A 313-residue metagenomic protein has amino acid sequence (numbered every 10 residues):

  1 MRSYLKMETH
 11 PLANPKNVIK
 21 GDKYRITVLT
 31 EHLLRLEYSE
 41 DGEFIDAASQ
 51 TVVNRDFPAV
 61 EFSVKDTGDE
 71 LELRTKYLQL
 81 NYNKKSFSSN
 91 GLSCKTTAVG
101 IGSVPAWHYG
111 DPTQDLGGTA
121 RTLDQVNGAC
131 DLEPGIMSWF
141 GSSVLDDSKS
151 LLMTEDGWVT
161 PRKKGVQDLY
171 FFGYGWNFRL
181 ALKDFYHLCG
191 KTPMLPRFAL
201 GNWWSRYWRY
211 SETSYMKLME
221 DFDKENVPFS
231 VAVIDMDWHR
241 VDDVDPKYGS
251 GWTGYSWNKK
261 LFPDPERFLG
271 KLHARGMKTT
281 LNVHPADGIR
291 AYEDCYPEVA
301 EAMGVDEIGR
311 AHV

Functional and structural regions predicted by a protein language model:
R2-A13: Short, Gly/Pro- and small/polar-rich lid/capping loops
Y4, L29-G68: A low-complexity, Ser/Thr/Gly/Pro-enriched, surface-exposed linker/loop concept that marks segments flanking
R35-L36, E43-F44, S143-V144, L151-T154 (+4 more regions): Flexible loop/turn segments at secondary-structure boundaries
T51-L71, D111-L123, S250-F268, M303-R310: Aromatic/His-enriched, Gly/Pro-containing loop or helix-boundary segments that lie immediately adjacent to catalytic
K65-A199, R206-Y207, M219-K224: Catalytic and substrate-binding clefts that recognize carbohydrates or anionic sugar/phosphate headgroups
P193-R310: Aromatic-lined carbohydrate-binding/catalytic grooves of carbohydrate-active enzymes
